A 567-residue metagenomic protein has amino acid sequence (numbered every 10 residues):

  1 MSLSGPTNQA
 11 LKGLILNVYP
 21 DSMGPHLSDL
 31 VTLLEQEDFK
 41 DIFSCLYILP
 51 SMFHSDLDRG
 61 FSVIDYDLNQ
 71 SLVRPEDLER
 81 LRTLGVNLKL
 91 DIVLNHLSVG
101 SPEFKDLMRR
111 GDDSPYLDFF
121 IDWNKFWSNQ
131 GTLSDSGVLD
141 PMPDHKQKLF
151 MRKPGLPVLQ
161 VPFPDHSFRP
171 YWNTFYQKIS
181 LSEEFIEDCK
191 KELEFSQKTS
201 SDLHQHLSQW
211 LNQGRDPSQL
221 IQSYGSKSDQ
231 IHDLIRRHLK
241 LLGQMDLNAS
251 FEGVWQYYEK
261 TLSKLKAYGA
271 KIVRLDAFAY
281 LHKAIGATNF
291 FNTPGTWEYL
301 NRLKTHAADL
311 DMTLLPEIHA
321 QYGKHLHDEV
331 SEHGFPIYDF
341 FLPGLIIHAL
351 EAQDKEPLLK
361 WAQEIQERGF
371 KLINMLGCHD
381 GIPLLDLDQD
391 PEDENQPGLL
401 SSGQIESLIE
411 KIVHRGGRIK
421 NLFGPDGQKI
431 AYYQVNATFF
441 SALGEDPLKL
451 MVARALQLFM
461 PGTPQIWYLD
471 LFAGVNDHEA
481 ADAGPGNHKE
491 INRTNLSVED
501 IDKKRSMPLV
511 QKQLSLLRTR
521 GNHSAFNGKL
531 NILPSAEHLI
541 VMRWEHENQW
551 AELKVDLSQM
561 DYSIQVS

Functional and structural regions predicted by a protein language model:
S2-G253, S263, A267, F278-L350: Acidic/aromatic-lined carbohydrate-recognition and catalytic surfaces of CAZymes acting on diverse glycans
L46-I48, V273-L275, I466: Hydrophobic residues within beta-strands of alpha/beta enzymes
D77, V254-L265, Y299, L303 (+4 more regions): Alpha-helical packing segments of well-folded alpha/beta enzyme cores
D113-P115, F251-V273, L358-Q366: An active-site-proximal structural segment forming one wall of the substrate-binding cleft that immediately precedes
L159, R237, I540-W544, I564-V566: Generic recognition of long tandem-repeat/solenoid scaffolds
G295, R302, H306, D311-T313 (+9 more regions): Anion-coordinating catalytic cores for phosphoryl-, nucleotidyl-, and glycosidic chemistry
Q366-Y562: Loop/helix patches that line or flank the sugar-binding groove of alpha-linked glycan CAZymes
